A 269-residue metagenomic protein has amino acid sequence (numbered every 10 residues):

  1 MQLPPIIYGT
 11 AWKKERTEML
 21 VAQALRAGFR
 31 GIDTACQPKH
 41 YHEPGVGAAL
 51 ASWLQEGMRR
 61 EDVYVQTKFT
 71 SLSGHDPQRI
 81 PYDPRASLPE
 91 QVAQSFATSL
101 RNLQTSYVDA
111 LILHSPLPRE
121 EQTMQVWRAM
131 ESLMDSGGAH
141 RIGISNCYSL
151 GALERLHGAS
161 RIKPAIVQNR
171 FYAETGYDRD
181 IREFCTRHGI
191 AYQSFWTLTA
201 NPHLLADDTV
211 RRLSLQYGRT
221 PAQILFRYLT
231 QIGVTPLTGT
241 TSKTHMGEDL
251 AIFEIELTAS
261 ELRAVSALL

Functional and structural regions predicted by a protein language model:
M1-V63, T67, A200: N-terminal binding-site loop/beta-alpha segment at the start of enzyme catalytic domains that lines or forms
Y8, I32-T34, V108, I142 (+1 more regions): Alpha-helix N-cap/helix-start motif at helix boundaries, enriched for small hydrophobics
K13-L25, R85-L103, L150-E154, G176-D178: Short, acidic/polar
Q23-R26, G47-Y64, L100-T105, M134 (+2 more regions): Acidic (Asp/Glu)-rich catalytic clusters
F29, T105-V108, A139, P164: A structural motif
R60-P89, H114: Structural motif corresponding to the early beta-alpha repeats
L100-E120: Active-site groove signature of glycoside hydrolases
S115-L269: Beta/alpha (TIM)-barrel catalytic core signal, keyed to glycine-rich beta->alpha loops juxtaposed to Asp/Glu that bind
